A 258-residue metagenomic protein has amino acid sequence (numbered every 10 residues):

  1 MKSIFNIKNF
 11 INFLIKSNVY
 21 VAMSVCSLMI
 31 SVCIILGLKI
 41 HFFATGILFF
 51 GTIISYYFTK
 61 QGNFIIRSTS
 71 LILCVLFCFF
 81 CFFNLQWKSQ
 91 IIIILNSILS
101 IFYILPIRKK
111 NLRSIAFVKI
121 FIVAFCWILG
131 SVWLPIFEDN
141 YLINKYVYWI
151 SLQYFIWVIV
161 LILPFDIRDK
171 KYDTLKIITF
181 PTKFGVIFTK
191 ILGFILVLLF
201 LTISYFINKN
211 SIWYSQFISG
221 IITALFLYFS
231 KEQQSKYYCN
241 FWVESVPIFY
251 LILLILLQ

Functional and structural regions predicted by a protein language model:
K2-M23, Q61-L71, I104-F125, T179 (+2 more regions): Interhelical loop and helix-boundary elements at the membrane-water interface of polytopic inner-membrane proteins
I4-I11, Y56-G62, F79-W87, K110-R113 (+4 more regions): Short juxtamembrane and helix-loop transition motifs at transmembrane-helix boundaries in membrane proteins
N6-F49, I53, K190-L201, N208-Q258: Catalytic cores of Mg2+-dependent Asp-rich isoprenoid enzymes
S27-G46, C78-I91, S131-L152, I203-W213 (+1 more regions): Helix-coil boundary and interhelical linker segments in multi-pass alpha-helical membrane proteins
L48-L73, F155-V197: Solvent-exposed interhelical
F50-Q61, L95-K109, L129, Y154-K170 (+1 more regions): Transmembrane alpha-helical segments that form the membrane-embedded catalytic/substrate-channel core of multi-pass
I65-E138, F226-L227: Intramembrane alpha-helical segments
I120-K170: Functional transmembrane core segments of multi-pass inner-membrane proteins
